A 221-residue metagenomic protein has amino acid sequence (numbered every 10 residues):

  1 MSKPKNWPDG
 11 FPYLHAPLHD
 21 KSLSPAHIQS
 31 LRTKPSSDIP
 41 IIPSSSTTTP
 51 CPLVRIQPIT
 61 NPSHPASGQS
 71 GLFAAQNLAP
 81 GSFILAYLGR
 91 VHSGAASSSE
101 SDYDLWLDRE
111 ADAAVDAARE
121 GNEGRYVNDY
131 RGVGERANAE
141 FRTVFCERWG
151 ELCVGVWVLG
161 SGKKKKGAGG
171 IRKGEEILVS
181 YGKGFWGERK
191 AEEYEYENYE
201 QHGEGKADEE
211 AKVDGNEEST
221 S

Functional and structural regions predicted by a protein language model:
M1-Q69, R189-S221: Accessory low-complexity/Zn-finger-associated flanking regions of SET/PR-domain chromatin methyltransferases
T49-N61, S101-K190, K212, E218-S219: Catalytic core of the SET domain in histone-lysine N-methyltransferases, recognizing conserved active-site
F73, A79, N122: Short, well-structured alpha-helical interface segments that form or flank functional binding sites
L78-G81, G174: Tight coil/turn sites that cap or link beta-strands
V91-S99, F185-E195: Short, Lys/Arg- and Gly-enriched loop/turn segments at beta-strand edges
